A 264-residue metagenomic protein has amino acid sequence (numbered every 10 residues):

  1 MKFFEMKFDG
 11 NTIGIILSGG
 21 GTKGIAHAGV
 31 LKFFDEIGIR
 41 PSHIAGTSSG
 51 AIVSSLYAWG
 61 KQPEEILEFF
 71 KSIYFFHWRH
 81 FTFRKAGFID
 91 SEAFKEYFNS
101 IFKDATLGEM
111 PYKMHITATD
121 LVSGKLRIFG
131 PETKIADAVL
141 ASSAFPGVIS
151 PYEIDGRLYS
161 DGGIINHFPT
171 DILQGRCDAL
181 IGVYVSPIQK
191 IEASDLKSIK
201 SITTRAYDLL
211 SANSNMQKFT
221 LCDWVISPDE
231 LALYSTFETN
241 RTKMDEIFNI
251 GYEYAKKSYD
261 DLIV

Functional and structural regions predicted by a protein language model:
M1-T47, S55-V264: Patatin-like phospholipase
